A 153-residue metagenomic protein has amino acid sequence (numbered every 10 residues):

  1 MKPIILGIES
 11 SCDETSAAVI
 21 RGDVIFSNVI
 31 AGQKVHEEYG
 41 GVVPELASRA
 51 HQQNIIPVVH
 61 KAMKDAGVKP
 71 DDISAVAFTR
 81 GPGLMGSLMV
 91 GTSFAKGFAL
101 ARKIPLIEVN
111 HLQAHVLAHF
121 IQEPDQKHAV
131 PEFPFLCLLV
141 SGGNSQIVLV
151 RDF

Functional and structural regions predicted by a protein language model:
M1-F153: Short acidic/glycine-rich loops and adjacent helix/strand connectors that line catalytic pockets where negatively
